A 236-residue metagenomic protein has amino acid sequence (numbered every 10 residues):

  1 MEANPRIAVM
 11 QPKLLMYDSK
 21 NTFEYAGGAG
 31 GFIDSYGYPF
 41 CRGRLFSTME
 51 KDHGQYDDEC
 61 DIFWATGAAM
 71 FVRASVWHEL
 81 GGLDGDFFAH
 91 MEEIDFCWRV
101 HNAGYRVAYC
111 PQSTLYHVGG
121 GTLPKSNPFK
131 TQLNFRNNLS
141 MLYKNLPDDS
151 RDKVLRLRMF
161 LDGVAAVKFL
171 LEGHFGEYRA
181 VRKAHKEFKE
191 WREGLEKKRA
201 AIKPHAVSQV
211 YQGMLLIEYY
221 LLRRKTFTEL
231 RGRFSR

Functional and structural regions predicted by a protein language model:
M1-F40: Conserved donor NDP-sugar-binding/catalytic core segment of glycosyltransferases
M10-P12, G37, R73, W77 (+3 more regions): Generic structural signal for small/hydrophobic residues in well-ordered secondary structure, especially within
P12, G30-I62, H78: Short, flexible, basic/aromatic active-site loop/helix in glycosyltransferases
K20, G43, L80-G81, G119 (+1 more regions): Activation segment
P39-E50, E59, F71-V72, I94 (+2 more regions): Catalytic-site signature of metal-activated, phosphate-bearing donor transferases, centered on the GT-A/GT-A-like
T48-I62, E196-R236: Glycine-rich phosphate/pyrophosphate-binding loop and adjacent beta-alpha nucleotide/cofactor-binding cores
D57-T114: A short, conserved alpha-helix in the catalytic core of glycosyltransferases
A103-Y220: Active-site-adjacent helix/loop segment of glycosyltransferases that harbors family-specific signature motifs
